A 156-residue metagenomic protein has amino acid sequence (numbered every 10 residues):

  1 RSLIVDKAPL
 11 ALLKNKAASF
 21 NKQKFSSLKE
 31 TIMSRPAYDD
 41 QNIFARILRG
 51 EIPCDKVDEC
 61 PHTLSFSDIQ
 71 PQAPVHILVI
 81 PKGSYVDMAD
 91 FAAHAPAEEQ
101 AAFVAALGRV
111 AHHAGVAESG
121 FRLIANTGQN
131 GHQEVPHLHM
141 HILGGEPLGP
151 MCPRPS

Functional and structural regions predicted by a protein language model:
S2-A8: Extreme N-terminal basic, low-complexity initiation segments that serve as generic localization/processing leaders
L12-L13, A17-S156: HIT superfamily nucleotide-processing domains
